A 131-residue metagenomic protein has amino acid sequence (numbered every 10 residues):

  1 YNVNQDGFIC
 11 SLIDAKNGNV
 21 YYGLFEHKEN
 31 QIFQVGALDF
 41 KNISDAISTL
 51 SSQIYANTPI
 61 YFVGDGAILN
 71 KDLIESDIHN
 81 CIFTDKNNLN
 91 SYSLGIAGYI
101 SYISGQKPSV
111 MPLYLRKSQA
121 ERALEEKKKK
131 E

Functional and structural regions predicted by a protein language model:
Y1-N88, Q119: Surface "functional belts" at beta-alpha junctions
T84-E131: Acyltransferase
